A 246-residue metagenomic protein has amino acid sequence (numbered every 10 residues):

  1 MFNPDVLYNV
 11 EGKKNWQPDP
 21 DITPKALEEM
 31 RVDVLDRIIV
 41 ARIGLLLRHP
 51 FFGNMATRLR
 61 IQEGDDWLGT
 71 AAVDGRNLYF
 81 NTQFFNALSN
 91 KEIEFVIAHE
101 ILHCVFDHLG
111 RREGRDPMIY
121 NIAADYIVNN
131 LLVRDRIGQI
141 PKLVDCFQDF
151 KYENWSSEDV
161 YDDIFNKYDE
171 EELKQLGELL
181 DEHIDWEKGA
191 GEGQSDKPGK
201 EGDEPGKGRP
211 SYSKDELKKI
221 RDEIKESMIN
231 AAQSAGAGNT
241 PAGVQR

Functional and structural regions predicted by a protein language model:
F2-I97, I101-G138: Basic/hydrophobic alpha-helical interface regions
L7, N130-R246: Negatively charged
